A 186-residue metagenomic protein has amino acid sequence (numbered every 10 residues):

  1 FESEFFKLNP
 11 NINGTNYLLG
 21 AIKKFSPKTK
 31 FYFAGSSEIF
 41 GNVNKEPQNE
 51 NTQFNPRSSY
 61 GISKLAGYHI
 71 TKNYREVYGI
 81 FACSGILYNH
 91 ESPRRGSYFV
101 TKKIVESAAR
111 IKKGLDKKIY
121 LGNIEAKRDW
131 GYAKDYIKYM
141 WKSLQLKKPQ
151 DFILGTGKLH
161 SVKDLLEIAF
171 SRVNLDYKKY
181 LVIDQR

Functional and structural regions predicted by a protein language model:
F1-H90, K134, S143-L144, K163 (+2 more regions): N-terminal Rossmann-like NAD(P)+-binding domain of SDR-like oxidoreductases, especially those catalyzing
R95-R186: C-terminal substrate-binding subdomain of Rossmann-fold SDR/epimerase-dehydratase oxidoreductases
